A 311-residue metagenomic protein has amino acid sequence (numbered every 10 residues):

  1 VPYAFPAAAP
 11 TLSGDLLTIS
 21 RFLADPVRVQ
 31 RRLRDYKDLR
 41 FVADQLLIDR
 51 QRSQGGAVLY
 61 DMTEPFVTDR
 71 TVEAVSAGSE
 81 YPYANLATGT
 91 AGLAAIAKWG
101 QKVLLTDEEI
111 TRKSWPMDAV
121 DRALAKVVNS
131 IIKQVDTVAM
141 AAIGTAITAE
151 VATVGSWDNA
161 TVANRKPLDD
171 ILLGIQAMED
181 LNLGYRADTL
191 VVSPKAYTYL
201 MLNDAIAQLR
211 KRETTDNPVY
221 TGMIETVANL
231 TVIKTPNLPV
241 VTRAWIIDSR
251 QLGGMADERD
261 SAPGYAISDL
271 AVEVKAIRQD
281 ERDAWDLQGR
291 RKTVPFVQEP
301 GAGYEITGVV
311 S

Functional and structural regions predicted by a protein language model:
P2-Q30, N203-S311: Sequence/fold signature of self-assembling virion shell proteins
R31-Q101: Assembly/oligomerization interface modules of large self-assembling protein complexes
L39-Q45, R52, K133-M140, G184 (+2 more regions): Intrinsically disordered or highly flexible coil/loop and linker segments, enriched in small and charged/polar residues
L86-V151, L183, L190, Q279-V294: Long, contiguous amphipathic alpha-helices that act as assembly "spine/axial" helices in icosahedral shell and virion
L104-E108, V191-A196, D248, E299: Helix N-cap / beta->alpha transition motif
E109, A196-T198, L238, T293: Short loop/turn segments at secondary-structure transitions that flank enzyme active sites
I147-Y220: Extended, solvent-exposed, turn-rich assembly/linker loops in the middle of proteins
